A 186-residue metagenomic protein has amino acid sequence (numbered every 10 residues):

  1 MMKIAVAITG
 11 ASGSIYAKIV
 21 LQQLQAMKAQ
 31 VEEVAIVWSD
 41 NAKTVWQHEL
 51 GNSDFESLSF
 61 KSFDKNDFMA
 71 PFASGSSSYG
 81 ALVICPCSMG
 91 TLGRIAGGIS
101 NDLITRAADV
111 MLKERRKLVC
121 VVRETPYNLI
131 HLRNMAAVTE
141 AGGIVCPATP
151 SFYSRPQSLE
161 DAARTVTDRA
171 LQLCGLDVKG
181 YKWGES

Functional and structural regions predicted by a protein language model:
M2-V119, R123-S186: A cross-family phosphate/adenosyl-ligand binding-site feature
